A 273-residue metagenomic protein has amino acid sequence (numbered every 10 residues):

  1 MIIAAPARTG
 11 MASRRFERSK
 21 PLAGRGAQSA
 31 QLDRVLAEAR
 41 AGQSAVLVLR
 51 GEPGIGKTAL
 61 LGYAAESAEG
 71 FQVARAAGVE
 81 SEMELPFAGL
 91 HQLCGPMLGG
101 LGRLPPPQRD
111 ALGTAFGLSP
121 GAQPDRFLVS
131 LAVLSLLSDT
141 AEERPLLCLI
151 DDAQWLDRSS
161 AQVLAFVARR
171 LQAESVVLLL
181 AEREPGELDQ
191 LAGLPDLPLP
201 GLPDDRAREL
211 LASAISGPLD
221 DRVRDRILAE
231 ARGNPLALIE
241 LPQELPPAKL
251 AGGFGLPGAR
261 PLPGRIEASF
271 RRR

Functional and structural regions predicted by a protein language model:
M1-R273: Key residue(s) within conserved catalytic/signature motifs
